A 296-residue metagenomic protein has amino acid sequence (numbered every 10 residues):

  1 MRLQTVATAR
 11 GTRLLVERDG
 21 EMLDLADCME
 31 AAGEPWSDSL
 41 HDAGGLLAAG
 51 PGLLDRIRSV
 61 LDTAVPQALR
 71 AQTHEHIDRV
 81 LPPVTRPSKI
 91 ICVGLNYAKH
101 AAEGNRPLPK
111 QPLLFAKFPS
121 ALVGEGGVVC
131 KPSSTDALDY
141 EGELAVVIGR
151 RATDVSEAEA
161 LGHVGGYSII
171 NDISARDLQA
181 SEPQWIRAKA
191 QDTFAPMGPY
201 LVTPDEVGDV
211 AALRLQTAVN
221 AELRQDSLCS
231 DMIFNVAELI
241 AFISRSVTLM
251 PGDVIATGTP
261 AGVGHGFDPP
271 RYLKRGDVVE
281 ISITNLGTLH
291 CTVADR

Functional and structural regions predicted by a protein language model:
M1-P112: N-terminal non-catalytic cap/leader segment that marks the start of a structured domain
Q4, V80-P82, A102-N105, V129-L138 (+4 more regions): A generic local secondary-structure boundary/capping motif
T5-R10, R58, E75, H100 (+2 more regions): Catalytic-pocket segment enriched in acidic/His residues
A7, C92-V93, A116, E141-E143 (+4 more regions): Short beta-strand segments
E17, L108-E125, Y140, K274-N285: Structural signature of FAD isoalloxazine-binding scaffolds in flavoprotein oxidoreductases
T85, C92, D139-E141, M250 (+1 more regions): Residue-level recognition of short, solvent-exposed, well-ordered loop/turn junctions that link secondary-structure
L113-P132, A152-T153, T193-Y200, P260-G264: Short catalytic-site patches enriched in acidic/histidine residues that coordinate or position cofactors/metals
G124-A160, G165, I170-S174: Non-heme Fe(II) oxygenase catalytic core, chiefly the N-lobe of the double-stranded beta-helix
